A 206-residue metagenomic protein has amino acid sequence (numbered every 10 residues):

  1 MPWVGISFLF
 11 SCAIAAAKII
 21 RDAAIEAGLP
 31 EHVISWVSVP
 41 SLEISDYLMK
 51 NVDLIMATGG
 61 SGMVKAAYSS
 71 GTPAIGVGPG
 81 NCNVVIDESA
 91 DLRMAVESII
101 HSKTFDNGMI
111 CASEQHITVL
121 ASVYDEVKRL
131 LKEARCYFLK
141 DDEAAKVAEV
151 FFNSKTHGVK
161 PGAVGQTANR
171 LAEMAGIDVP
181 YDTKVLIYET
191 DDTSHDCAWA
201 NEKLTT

Functional and structural regions predicted by a protein language model:
M1-M94: Rossmann-like NAD(P) dinucleotide-binding subdomain of oxidoreductase/dehydrogenase enzymes
E26-L29, G176-D178, A200-N201: Short, conserved catalytic or adaptor-binding loops enriched in Gly and charged residues
I34, I55, L120, L171 (+1 more regions): Residue-level signal for inorganic ion chemistry
V64-S194: ALDH superfamily catalytic-core signature
P73, T205-T206: Proline-centered helix-kink/hinge sites
D196-T205: Internal helical hairpin/lid segments
